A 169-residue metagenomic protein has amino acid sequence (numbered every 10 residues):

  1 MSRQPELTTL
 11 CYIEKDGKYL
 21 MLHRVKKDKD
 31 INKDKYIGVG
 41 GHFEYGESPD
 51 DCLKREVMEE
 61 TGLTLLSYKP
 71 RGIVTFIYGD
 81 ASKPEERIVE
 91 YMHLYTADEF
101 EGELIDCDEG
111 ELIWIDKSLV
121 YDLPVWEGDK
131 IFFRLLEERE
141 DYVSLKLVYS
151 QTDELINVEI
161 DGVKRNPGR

Functional and structural regions predicted by a protein language model:
M1-L20, F43-E44: Conserved N-terminal beta-strand and adjoining loop/helix that marks the start of the Nudix/MutT-like hydrolase domain
L7-T9, G17, E90-H93, G110 (+2 more regions): Change "...and in nucleic-acid phosphodiester-cleaving endonucleases..." to "...and in nucleic-acid processing enzymes
D30-D34, V89: A conserved beta-turn-beta hairpin within the catalytic core of GNAT-like acetyltransferases that forms part
K33-Y36, H42: A positional/architectural concept
F43-L66, I77-I131, L135, N157-R169: Unchanged
D141-D153: Low-complexity, intrinsically disordered Gly/Pro/Thr-rich segments
